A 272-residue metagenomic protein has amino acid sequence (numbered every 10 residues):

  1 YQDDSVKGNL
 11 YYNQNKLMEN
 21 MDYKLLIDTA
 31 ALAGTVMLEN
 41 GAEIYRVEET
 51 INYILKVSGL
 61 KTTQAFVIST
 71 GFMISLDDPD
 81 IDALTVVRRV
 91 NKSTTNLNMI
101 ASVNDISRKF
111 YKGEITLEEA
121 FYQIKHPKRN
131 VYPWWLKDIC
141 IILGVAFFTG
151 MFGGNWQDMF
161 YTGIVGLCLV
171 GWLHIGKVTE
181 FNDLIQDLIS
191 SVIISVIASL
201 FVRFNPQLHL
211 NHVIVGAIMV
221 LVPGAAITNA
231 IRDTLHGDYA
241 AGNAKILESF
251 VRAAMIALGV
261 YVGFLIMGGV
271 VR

Functional and structural regions predicted by a protein language model:
D3-V6: Acidic, Ala/Val/Gly-enriched low-complexity intrinsically disordered segments
G8-I115: Soluble N-terminal domains of membrane-associated systems
N52, R108-Y111, K125, F152 (+5 more regions): Signal for well-folded cores of large energy- and translation-related assemblies
K92, N96-G144, T149-D158, E248-A257: Alpha-helical transmembrane segments and their cytosolic membrane-interface
N130-P206: Core alpha-helical transmembrane segments of integral membrane proteins
R203-R272: Generic detector of multi-pass transmembrane helix bundles and their immediately adjacent loops in polytopic membrane
